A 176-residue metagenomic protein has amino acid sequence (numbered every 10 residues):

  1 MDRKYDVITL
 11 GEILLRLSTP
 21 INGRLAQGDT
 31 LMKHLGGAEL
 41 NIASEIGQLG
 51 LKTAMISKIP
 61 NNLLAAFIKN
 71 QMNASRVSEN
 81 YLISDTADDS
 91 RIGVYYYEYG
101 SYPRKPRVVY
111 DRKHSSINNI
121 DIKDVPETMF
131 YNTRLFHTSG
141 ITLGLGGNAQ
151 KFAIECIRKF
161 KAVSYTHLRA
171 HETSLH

Functional and structural regions predicted by a protein language model:
M1-R24: Positively charged, low-complexity intrinsically disordered leader regions
T9, M55-S57, L168: Structural beta-sheet core signal
A26-G36: Short pre-catalytic strand/loop immediately N-terminal to key active-site residues, enriched for Gly-Thr
N41-K52: Alpha-helix C-terminal capping segments
G47, N73, R158-A162: Anion (oxyanion) recognition and catalysis
T53-G140: Conserved N-terminal subdomain of the carbohydrate kinase-like
Q150-E155: Charged helix-capping and loop-helix junction motifs
T166-T173: Conserved small/polar residues in nucleotide/adenosyl-binding loops
